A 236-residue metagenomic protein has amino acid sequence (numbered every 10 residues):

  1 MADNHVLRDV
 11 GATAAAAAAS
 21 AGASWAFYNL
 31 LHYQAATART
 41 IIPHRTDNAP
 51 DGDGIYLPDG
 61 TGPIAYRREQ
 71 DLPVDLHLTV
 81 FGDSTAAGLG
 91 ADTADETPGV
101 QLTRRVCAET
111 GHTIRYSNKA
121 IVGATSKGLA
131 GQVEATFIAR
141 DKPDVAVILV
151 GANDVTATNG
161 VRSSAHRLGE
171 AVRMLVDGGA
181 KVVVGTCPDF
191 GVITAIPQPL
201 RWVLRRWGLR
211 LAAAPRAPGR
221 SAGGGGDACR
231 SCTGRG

Functional and structural regions predicted by a protein language model:
M1-H77: N-terminal secretory targeting modules
H5, H32, H44, H77 (+4 more regions): Histidine (H) residue identity feature
D51-V74, A130-D141, R167-G178: Short amphipathic alpha-helices and their capping/turn segments at secondary-structure boundaries
L72-L76, R104, V182-G185: Short low-complexity stretches enriched in small and charged residues
H77-T79, A87-H166: Conserved SGNH/GDSL esterase-like catalytic core that processes O-acyl groups on lipids and polysaccharides
S84: Catalytic nucleophile serine of serine hydrolases, specifically the conserved "nucleophile elbow" pentapeptide
E134-G236: Alpha-helical cap/lid subdomain in secreted, periplasmic, or secretory-pathway luminal O-acyl-processing enzymes
